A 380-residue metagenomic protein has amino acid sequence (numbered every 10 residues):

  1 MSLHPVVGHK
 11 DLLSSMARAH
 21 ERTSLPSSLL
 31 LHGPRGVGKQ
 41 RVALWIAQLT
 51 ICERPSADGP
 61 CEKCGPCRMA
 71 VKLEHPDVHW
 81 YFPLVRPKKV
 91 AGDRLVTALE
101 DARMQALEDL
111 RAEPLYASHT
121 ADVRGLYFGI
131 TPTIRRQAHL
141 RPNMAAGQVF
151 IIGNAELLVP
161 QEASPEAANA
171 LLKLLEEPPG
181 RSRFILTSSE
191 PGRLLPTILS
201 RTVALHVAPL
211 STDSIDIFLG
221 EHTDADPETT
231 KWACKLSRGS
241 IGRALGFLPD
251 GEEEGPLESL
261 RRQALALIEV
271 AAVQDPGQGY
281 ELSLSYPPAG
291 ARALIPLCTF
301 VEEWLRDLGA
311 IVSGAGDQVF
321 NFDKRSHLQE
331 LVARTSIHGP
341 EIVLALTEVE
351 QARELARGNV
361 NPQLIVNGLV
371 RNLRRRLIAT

Functional and structural regions predicted by a protein language model:
M1-L49, A57, G65-M69, H139 (+3 more regions): Charged, glycine-rich active-site and insertion segments that engage polyanionic ligands
S2-E166: Clamp-loader machinery-focused feature within the broader ASCE/P-loop NTPase space
H139, A163, A167-R183: Conserved catalytic/switch belt of AAA+ P-loop NTPases
E156, E176-E177, D307: Acidic-residue sensor for enzyme active/binding pockets
